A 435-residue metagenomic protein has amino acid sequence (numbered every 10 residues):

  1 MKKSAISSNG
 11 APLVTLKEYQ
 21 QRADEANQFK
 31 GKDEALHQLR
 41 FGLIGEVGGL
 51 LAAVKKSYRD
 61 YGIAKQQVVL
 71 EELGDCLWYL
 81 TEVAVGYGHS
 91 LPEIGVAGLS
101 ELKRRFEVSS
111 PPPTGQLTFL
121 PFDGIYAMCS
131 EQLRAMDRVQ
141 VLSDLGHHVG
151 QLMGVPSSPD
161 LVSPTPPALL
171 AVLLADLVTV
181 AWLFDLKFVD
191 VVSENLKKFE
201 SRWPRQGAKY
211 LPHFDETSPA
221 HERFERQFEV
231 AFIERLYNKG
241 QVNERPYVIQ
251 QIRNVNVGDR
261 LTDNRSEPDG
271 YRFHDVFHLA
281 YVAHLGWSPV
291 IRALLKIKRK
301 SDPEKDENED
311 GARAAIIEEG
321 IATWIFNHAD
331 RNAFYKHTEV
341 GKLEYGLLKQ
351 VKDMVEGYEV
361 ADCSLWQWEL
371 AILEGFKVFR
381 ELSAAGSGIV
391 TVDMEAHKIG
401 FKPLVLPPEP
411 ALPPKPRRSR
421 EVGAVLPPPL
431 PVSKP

Functional and structural regions predicted by a protein language model:
M1-P435: Flexible "arm" and connector segments at domain edges
